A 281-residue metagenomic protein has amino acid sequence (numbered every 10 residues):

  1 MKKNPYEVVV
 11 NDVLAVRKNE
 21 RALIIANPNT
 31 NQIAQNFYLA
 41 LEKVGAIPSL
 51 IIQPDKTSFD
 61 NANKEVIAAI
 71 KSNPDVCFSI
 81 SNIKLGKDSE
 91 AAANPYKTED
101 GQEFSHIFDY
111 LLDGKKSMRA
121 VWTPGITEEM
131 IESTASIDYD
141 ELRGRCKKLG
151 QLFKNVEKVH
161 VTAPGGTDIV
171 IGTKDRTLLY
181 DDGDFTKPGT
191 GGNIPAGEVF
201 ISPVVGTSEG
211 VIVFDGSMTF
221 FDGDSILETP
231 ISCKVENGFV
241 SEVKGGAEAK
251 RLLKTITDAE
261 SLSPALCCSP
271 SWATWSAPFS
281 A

Functional and structural regions predicted by a protein language model:
M1-V211, S217-E228, E236: Active-site bordering "gate/hinge" segments that shape substrate access to catalytic or cofactor-binding pockets
T177, F239, P278: Short loop/turn segments at secondary-structure transitions that flank enzyme active sites
G210, I231, C268-P270: A generic structural signal for short beta-strands and their flanking turns/coil linkers
I226, E242-A281: Dual-mode signal for accessory low-complexity, basic/Gly-rich regions
T229-K244: Active-site and channel-lining beta-strand-loop segments that bind or position nucleotide-derived/phosphorylated
